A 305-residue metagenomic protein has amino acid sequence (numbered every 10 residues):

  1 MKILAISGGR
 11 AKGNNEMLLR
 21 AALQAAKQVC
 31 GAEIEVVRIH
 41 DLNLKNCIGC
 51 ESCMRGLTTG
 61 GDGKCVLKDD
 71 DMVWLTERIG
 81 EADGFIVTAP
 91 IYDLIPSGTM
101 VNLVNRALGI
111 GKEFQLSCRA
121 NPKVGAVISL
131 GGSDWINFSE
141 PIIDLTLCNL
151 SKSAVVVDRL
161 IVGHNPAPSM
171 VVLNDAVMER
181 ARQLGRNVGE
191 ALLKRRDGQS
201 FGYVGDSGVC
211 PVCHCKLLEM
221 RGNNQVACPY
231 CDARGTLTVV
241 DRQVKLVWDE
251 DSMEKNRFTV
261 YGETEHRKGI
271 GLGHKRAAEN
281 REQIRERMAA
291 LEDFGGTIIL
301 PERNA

Functional and structural regions predicted by a protein language model:
M1-T88, L94-G98, N102-V104, E179 (+2 more regions): N-terminal beta1-alpha1-beta2 submodule of the flavodoxin-like/Rossmannoid cofactor-binding fold
A5, I34-V36, V127, V156-R159: Conserved beta-strand scaffold positions in the cores of enzyme catalytic domains, especially in NTP/NDP-utilizing
A21-V29, S139-A154: Active-site-adjacent alpha-helix of alpha/beta-hydrolase-fold enzymes
N43, G132, V162-A167, D206: Glycine-rich beta-alpha junction loops
G63-L150: Helix-loop-strand module that forms the ligand-binding subsite of alpha/beta enzymes
F114, N121, S153-D158, K194-R195: Short, structured loop/turn "capping" segments at alpha-beta junctions
T146-R180: Conserved anion/nucleotide-ligand pocket segment
